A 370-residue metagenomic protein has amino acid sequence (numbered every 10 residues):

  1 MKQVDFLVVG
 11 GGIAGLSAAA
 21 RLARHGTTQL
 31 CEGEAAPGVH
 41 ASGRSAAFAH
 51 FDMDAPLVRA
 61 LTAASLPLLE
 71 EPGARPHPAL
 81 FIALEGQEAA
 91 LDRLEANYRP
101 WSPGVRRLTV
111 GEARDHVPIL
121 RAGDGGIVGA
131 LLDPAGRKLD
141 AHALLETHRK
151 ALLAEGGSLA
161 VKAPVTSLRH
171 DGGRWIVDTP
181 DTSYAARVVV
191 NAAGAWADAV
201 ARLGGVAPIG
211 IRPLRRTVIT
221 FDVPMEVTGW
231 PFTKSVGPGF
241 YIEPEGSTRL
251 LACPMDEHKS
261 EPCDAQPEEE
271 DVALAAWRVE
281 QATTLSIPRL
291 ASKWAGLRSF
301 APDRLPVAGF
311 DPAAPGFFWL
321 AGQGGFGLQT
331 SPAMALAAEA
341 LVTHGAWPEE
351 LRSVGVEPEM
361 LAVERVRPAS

Functional and structural regions predicted by a protein language model:
V4-Q29: N-terminal Rossmann-like FAD-binding beta1-loop-alpha1 element of flavoenzymes
L7-V9, Y184-W196, A335: Short hydrophobic core segments
A20-R21, A47-A49, E71-P78, S183 (+1 more regions): Active-site substrate-recognition segment that forms the wall of the catalytic cavity or substrate channel
A23-S42: Glycine-rich FAD pyrophosphate-binding loop
A46-I119, G239, R278: Dinucleotide-binding Rossmann-like beta1-alpha1 core, especially the glycine-rich loop that anchors the ADP
G73-A83, E95, G104-V110, R114-E155 (+3 more regions): Helix-loop-beta segment of a Rossmann-like dinucleotide-binding subdomain
L131-R187: Helical element adjacent to the flavin cofactor pocket in flavoenzyme catalytic cores
Q281-S370: C-terminal catalytic lobe of FAD-dependent flavoproteins
